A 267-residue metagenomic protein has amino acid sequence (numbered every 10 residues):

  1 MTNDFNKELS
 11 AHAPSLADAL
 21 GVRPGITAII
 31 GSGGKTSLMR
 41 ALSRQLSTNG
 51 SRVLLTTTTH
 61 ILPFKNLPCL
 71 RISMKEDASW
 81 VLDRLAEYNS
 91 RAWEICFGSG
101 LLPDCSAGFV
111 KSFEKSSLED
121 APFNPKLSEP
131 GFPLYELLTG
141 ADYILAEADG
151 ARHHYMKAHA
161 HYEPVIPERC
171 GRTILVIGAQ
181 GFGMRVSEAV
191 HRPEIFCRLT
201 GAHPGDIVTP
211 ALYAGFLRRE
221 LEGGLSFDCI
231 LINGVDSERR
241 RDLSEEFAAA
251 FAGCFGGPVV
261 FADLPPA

Functional and structural regions predicted by a protein language model:
M1-L16: N-terminal pre-Walker A segment at the start of P-loop NTPase domains
H12-N49: Walker A (P-loop) phosphate-binding motif
I29-I30, L54-T57, C96-S99, I144-A148 (+3 more regions): General beta-strand structural signal in soluble alpha/beta enzymes
S43-G100: N-terminal phosphate/diphosphate-binding loop that engages ATP/GTP or pyrophosphate donors across diverse enzyme folds
N89-R91, I95-A158: Phosphate-binding/switch loop-helix module in NTP-utilizing enzymes
A160-F182: Inter-motif core of Ras-like GTPase G domains
G178-Q180, L199-G205, C229-R241, F261-P266: G-domain G4 guanine-recognition motif of GTPases
F247-A267: Canonical P-loop GTPase G-domain recognition
